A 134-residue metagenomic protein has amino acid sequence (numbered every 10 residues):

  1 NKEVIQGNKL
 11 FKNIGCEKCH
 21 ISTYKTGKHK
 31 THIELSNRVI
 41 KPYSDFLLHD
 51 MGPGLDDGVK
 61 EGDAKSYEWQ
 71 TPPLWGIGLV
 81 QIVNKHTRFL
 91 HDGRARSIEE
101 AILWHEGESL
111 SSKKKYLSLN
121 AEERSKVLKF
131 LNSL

Functional and structural regions predicted by a protein language model:
N1-H91, E100-L103: Short glycine/threonine-rich turn/loop motifs
F89-L134: C-terminal capping alpha-helices of c-type cytochrome domains
